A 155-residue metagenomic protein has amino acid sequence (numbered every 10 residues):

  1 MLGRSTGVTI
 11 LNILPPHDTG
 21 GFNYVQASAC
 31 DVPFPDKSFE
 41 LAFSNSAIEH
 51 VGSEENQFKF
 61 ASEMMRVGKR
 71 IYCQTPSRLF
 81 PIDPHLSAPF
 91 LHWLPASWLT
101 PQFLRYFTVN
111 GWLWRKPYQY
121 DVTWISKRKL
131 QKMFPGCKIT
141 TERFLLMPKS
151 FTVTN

Functional and structural regions predicted by a protein language model:
M1-F80, N155: Conserved SAM-binding loop
R70-P101: Conserved class I S-adenosyl-L-methionine
L86-P89, L104-Y118: Short, glycine-/aromatic-enriched active-site segment of Class I SAM-dependent methyltransferases
W114-K138: Short alpha-helix
V122, L146-T152: Short hydrophobic/aromatic beta-strand or adjacent loop that forms the aromatic wall/cage of a ligand/substrate-binding
G136-M147: Conserved S-adenosyl-L-methionine
